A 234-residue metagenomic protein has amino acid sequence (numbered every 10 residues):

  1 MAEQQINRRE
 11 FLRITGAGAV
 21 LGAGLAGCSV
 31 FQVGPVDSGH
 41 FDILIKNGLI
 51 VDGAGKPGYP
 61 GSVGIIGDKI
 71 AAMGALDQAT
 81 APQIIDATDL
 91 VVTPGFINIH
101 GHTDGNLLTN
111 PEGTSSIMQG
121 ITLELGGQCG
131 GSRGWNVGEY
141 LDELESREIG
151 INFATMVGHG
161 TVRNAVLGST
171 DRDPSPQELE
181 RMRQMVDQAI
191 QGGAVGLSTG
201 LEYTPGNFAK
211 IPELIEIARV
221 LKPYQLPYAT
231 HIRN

Functional and structural regions predicted by a protein language model:
A2-A19: N-terminal secretory signal peptides and thylakoid transit peptides that target proteins across membranes
T15, L25, G34-I43, I50-G95: Histidine-rich, glycine-flanked metal-binding segment
G53, C129, E202: Flexible loop residues that form catalytic and substrate-binding hotspots at small-molecule/glycan-binding clefts
L90-V92, F96, G101, T109-T199 (+1 more regions): Divalent-metal coordination cores built from histidine and acidic residues
T103-D104, N234: Short active-site segment of divalent metal-dependent hydrolases/proteases that encodes the spacing between
D104-T109, A209, E213: Short, glycine/acidic-rich beta->alpha junctions
L197-N234: Active-site core of metal-dependent hydrolases
